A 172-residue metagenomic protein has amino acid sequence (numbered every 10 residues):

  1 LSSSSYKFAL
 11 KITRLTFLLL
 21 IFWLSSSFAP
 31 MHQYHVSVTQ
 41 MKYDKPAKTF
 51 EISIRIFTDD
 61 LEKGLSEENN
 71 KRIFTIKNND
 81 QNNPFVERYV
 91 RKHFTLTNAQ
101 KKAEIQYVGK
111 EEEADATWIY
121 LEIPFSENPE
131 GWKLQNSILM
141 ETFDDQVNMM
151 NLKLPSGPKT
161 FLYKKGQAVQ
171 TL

Functional and structural regions predicted by a protein language model:
L1-S5, F22-W23: Intrinsic disorder/low-complexity segments
S3-F17: Bacterial N-terminal signal peptides that target proteins for export
L10, S26-P30: Intrinsic disorder/low-complexity segments
T16-S26: Bacterial N-terminal signal peptides
P30-L172: N-terminal soluble domains immediately following signal/targeting peptides that reside in extracytoplasmic
